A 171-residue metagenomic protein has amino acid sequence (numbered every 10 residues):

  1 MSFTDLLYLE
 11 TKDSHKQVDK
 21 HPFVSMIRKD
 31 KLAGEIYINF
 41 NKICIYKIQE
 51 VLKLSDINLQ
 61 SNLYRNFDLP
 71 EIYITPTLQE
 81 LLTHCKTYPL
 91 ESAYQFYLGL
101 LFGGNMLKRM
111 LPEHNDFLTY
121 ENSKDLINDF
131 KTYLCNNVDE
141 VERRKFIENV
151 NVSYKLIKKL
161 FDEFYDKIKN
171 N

Functional and structural regions predicted by a protein language model:
M1-N171: Metal- and O2-centered redox machinery and metal/ROS homeostasis
